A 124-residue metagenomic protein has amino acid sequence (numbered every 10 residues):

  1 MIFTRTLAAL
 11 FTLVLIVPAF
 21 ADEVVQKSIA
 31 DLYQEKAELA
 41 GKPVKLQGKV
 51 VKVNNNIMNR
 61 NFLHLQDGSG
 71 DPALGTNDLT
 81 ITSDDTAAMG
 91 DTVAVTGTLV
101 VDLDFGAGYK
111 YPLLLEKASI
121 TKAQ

Functional and structural regions predicted by a protein language model:
M1-A8: Bacterial N-terminal signal peptides that target proteins for export
I16-P18: N-terminal signal peptide c-region/cleavage motif recognized by signal peptidases
F20-Q124: OB-fold and OB-like single-stranded nucleic-acid-recognition modules and their adjacent interaction interfaces
